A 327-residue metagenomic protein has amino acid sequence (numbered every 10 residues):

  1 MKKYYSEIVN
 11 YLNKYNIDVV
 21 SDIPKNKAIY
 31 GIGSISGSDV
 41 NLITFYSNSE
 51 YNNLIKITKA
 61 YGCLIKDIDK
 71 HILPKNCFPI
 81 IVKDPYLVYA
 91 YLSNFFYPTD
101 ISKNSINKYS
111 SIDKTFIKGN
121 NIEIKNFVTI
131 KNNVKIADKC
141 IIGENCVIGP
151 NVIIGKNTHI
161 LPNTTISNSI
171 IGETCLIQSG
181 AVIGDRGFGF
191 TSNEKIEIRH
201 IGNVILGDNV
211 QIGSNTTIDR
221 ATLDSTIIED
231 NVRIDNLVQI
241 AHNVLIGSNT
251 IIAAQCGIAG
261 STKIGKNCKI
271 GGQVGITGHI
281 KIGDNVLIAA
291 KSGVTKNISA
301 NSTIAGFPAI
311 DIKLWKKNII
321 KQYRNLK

Functional and structural regions predicted by a protein language model:
M1-Y109, T174, G180-A181, D185-S192 (+4 more regions): Terminal amphipathic alpha-helical/low-complexity segments used for targeting or macromolecular assembly
F45, S105-D311: Structural signal for interior beta-strand "rungs" in well-ordered beta-sheet cores of soluble enzyme domains
